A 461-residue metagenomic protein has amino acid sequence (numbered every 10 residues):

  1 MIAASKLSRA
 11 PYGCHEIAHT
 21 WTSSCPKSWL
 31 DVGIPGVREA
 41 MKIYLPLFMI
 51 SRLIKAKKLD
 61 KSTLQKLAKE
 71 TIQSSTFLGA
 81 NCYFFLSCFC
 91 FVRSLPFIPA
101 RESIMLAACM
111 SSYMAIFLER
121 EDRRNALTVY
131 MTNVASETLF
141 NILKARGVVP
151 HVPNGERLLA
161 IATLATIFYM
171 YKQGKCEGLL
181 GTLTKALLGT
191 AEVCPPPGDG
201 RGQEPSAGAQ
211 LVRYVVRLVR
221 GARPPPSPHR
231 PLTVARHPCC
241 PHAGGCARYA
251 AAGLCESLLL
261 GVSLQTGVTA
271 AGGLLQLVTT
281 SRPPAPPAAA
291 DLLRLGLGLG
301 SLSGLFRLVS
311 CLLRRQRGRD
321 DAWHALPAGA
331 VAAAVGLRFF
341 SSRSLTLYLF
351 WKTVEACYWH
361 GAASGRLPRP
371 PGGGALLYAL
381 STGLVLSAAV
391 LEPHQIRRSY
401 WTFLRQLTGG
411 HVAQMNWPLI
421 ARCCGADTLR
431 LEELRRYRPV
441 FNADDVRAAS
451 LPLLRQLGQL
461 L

Functional and structural regions predicted by a protein language model:
M1-S74, L78, F117, E121-L292 (+3 more regions): Intrinsically disordered, low-complexity N-proximal targeting/linker segments that flank membranes
I72, L293, L297, A322-L326: Secondary-structure capping and boundary motifs in well-ordered enzyme cores
S75-Y83, A100-C109, G304, D320-A328 (+1 more regions): Short hydrophobic alpha-helical membrane-embedded segments
F84-F89, L106-A115, S136-F140, L305-V309 (+3 more regions): Hydrophobic, membrane-inserted alpha-helices
C90-P99, L313-D320: Helix-loop junctions on the outward
R101-E102, M114, E119-D122, W323 (+3 more regions): Donor-sugar nucleotide-binding helix/loop cap in glycosyltransferases
L274, V278-T279, R315-D321: A structural signal for the principal folded core domain
P287-G304, A332-V335: C-terminal, well-structured subdomains that either form a transmembrane helix-short loop-helix hairpin in multi-pass
